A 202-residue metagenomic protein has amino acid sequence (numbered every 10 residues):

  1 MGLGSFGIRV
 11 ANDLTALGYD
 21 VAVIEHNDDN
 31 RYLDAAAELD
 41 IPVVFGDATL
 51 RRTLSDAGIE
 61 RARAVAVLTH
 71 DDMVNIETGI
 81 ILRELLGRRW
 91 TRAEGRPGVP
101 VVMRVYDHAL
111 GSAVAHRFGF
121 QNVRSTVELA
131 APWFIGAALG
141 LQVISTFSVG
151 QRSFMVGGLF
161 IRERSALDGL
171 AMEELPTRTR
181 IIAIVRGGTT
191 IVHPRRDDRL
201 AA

Functional and structural regions predicted by a protein language model:
M1-A202: Cytosolic regulatory regions of ion transport systems
